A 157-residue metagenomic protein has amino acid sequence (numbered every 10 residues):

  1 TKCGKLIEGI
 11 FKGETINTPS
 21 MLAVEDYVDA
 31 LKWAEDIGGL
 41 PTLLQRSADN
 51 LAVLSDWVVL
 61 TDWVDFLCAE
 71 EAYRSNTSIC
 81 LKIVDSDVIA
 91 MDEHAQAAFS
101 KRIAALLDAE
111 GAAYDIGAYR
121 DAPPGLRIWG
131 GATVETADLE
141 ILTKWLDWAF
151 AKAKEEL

Functional and structural regions predicted by a protein language model:
T1-W57, E70: Active-site C-terminal subdomain of aminotransferase-like
G4-F11, L146-A149, L157: Short C-terminal domain-edge/linker segments immediately following a structured domain
K32, E140-D147, A151: Amphipathic, non-transmembrane alpha-helical secondary structure
I37-G39, T61-L67, K154-L157: Surface-exposed helix-capping loop/turn segments at secondary-structure junctions
V59, W63-A137, I141: Conserved C-terminal alpha-helix-loop-beta "cap" of PLP-dependent enzymes that closes/shapes the active-site mouth
L107-Y114, L146-K154: A common structural junction motif
